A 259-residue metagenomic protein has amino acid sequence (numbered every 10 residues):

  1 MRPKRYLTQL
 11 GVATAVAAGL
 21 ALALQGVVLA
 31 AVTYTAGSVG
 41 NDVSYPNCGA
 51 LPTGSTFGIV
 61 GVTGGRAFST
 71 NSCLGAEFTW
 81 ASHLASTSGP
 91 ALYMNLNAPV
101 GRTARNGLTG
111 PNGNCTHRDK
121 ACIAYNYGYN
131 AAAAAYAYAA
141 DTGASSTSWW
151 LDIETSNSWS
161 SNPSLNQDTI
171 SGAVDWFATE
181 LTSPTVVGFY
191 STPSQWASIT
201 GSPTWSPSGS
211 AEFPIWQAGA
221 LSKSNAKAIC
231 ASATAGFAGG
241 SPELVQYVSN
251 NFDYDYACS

Functional and structural regions predicted by a protein language model:
M1-A30: Secretory targeting and sorting signals
A31-T53, P203-S259: Functionally critical loop-and-helix segments that line ligand-binding/catalytic clefts of soluble enzyme domains
V32-S171: Substrate-binding cleft of extracellular glycoside hydrolase catalytic domains
V100-L108, Q195-S206: Glycine-rich, charge-decorated loop segments at or immediately adjacent to ligand/cofactor-binding or catalytic sites
N114-G128, Q167-E180, W205-A231: Acidic, His- and aromatic-enriched active-site or binding-groove loops in soluble protein domains that engage sugars
S145-T147, S183, G240-E243: Residues that flank catalytic or metal-binding motifs in active/ligand-binding sites
P163-W176, S191-P193, I199: Long, charged/polar, surface-exposed segments that mediate recognition or autoinhibition
E180-T200, F213-A220: Aromatic-lined carbohydrate-recognition surfaces of secreted/lumenal glycan-active proteins
